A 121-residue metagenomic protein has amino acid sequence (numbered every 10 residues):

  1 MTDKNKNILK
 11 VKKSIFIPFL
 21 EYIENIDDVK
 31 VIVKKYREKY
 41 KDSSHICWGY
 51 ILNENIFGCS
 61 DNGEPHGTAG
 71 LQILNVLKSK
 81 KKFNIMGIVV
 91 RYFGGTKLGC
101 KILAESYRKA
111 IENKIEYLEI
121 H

Functional and structural regions predicted by a protein language model:
M1-T68: C-terminal regulatory domains involved in ligand/effector binding and gene-expression control
K30-K34, N75, E105, K109 (+1 more regions): Solvent-exposed alpha-helical segments within well-ordered globular domains of core cellular machineries
N55, Y92-G95: A short, flexible beta-alpha/helix-coil linker loop
S60-P65, G95-L98, I102: Short coil/turn segments at secondary-structure boundaries
G70-L77: Short glycine-rich, acidic/polar surface loops and turns
K80: Gly/His-enriched, cation/cofactor- and phosphate-binding structural elements
F83-F93: Glycine- and acidic-rich phosphate- and metal-coordinating loops
V89, K97-H121: Glycine- and Gly-Pro-enriched alpha-helical subdomains that act as flexible, kink-prone "lid/hinge" or packing modules
